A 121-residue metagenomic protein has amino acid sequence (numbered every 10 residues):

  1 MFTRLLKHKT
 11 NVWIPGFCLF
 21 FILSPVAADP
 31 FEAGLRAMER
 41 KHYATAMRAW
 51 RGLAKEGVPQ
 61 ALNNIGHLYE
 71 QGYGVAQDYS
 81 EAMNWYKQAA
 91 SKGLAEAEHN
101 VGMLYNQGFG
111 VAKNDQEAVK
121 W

Functional and structural regions predicted by a protein language model:
M1-H8: N-terminal secretory signal peptides that target proteins for export/translocation
W13-I22: Bacterial N-terminal signal peptides
S24-A28: Sec/Tat signal peptide C-region and signal peptidase I cleavage site
P30-A37, A49-L53, L62-Q71, E98-Q107: Hydrophobic face of amphipathic alpha-helices that form TPR/SEL1-like repeat modules and related alpha-solenoid
H42, K55-V58, Q71-Y73, D78 (+3 more regions): Short helix-capping/linker turns of helical repeat alpha-solenoids
K113-W121: Short, intrinsically disordered, charge-balanced linker/junction segments flanking boundaries in proteins
